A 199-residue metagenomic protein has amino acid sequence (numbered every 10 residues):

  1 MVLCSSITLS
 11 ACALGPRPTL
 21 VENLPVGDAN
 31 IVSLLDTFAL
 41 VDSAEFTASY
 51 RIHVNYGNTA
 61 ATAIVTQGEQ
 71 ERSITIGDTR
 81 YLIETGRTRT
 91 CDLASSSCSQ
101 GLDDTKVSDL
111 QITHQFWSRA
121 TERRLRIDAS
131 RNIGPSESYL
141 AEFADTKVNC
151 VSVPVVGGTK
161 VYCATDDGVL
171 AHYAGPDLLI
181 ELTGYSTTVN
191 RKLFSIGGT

Functional and structural regions predicted by a protein language model:
V2-Q70, L102, D109, K192 (+1 more regions): N-terminal leader/targeting segments and the immediate start of mature chains
S43-R51, G68-I74, A144-S152, D167-H172: Short, hydrophobic/aromatic-rich segments at coil-to-beta transitions
H53-V54, T75-D78, T90-A94, V155 (+1 more regions): Beta-turn initiation residues at beta-strand->coil junctions
A60-R119, L182: An acidic-aromatic
Q67, L82-T85, P135, V161-D166 (+1 more regions): Aromatic-rich beta-strand edge motifs centered on tyrosine
H114-G175: Extended beta-strand-rich segments in extracellular/periplasmic secretory proteins, especially within noncatalytic
A174-T199: Edge beta-strand at a domain terminus
